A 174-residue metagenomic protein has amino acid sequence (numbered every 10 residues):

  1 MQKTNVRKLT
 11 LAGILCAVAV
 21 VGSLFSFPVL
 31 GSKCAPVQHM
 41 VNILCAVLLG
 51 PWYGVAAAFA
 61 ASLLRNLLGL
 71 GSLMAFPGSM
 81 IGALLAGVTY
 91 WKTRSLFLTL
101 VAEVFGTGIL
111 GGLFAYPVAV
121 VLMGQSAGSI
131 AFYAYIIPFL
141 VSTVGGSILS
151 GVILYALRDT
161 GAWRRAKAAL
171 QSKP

Functional and structural regions predicted by a protein language model:
M1-P174: Loop-helix junctions at membrane interfaces
